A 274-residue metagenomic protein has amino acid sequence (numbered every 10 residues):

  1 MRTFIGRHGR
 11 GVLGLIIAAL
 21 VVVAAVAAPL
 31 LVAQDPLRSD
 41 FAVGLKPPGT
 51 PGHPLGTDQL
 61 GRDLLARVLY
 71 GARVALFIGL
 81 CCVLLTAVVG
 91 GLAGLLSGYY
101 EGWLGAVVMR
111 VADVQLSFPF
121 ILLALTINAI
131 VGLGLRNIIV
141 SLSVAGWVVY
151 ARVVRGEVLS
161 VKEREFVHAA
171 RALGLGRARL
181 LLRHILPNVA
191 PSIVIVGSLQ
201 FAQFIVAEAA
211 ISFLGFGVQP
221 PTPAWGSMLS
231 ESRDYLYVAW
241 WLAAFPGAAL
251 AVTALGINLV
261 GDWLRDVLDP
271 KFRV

Functional and structural regions predicted by a protein language model:
M1-L13, F41-L55, G132-L135: Generic structural signal for short, solvent-exposed loop/turn connectors between secondary structure elements
M1-L37, V111: N-terminal signal-anchor/first transmembrane alpha helix
R7, L13, Q59-V274: Alpha-helical transmembrane segments of integral membrane proteins, especially multi-pass inner/plasma-membrane
A25, V32, G44-T50, Q115 (+3 more regions): Generic N-terminal simple sequence motifs
A27-A42, L133, S212-P221: Extracellular/periplasmic helix-loop junction at the C-terminal end of a transmembrane helix in multi-pass membrane
P29-A66: Short membrane-interfacial helix/loop motifs at transmembrane-helix boundaries
